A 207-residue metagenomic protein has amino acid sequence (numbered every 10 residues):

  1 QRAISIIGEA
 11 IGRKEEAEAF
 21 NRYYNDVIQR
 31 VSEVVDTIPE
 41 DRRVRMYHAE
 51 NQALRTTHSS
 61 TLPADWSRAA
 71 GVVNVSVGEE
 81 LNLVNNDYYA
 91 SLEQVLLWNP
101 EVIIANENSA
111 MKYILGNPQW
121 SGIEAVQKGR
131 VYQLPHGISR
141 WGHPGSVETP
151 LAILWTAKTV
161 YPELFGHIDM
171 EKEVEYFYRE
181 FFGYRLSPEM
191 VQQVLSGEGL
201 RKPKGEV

Functional and structural regions predicted by a protein language model:
Q1, R55-S59, N85-Y88, K112-L115 (+1 more regions): Extracytoplasmic/secreted cell-surface and envelope-processing proteins
Q1-R55, Q133-E206: Extracytoplasmic substrate-binding proteins
V44-A49, N74-G78, V102-N106, V131-L134: Structural recognition of the beta-strand scaffold that forms the well-ordered cores of secreted hydrolase catalytic
Q52, E80-L81, S109, G137: Short, solvent-exposed coil/turn elements at secondary-structure transition points
S60-N86: Alpha-helical, coiled-coil/dimerization segments enriched in small aliphatic residues
S91-N108: Proline-aspartate-enriched helix->loop->beta-strand connector
E107-Q119: A ligand-binding cleft/hinge motif common to bilobed small-molecule-binding domains
S121-V126: Short, conserved catalytic or adaptor-binding loops enriched in Gly and charged residues
